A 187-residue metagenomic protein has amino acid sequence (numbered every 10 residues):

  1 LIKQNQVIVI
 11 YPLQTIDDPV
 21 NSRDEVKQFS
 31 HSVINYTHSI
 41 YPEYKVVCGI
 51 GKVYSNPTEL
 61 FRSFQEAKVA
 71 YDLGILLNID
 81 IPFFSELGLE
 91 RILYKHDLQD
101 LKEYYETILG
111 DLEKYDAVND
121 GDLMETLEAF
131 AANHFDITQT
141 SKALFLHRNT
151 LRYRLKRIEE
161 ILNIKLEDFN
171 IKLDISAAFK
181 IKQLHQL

Functional and structural regions predicted by a protein language model:
L1-L187: Cytosolic nucleotide-utilizing catalytic cores of signal-transduction proteins
